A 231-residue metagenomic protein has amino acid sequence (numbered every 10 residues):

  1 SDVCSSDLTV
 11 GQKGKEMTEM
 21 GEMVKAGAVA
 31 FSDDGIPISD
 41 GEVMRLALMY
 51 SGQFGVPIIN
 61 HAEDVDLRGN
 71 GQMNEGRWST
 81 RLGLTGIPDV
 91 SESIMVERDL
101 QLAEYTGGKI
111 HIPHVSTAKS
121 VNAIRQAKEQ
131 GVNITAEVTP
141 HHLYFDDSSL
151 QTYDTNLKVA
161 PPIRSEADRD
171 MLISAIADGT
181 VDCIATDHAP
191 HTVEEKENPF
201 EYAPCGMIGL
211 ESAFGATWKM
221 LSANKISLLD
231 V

Functional and structural regions predicted by a protein language model:
V3-S5: Short, small-residue-biased leader/transition segments that mark boundaries at the very start of proteins
G11-M49, L157-I163: Active-site gating/metal-coordination segments in enzymes
Q12, D33-I36, N60, P88-E92 (+3 more regions): Glycine- and other small-residue-rich loops at beta-strand/loop junctions that grip anionic moieties
V29-A30, G55-I59, K109-H111, N133-T135 (+1 more regions): Structural preference for beta-strand elements that scaffold enzyme active sites
G41-N60, D64, G86-Y105: Metal-dependent enolase-superfamily TIM-barrel catalytic cores that perform enediolate-based chemistry
V43-M44, V65-T80, M95, S120-E129 (+2 more regions): Histidine/acidic-residue-rich catalytic or RNA/ligand-binding cores of hydrolases and nuclease-related proteins
R81-K109, N156, A177, C183-I184 (+1 more regions): His/Asp/Glu-enriched, well-ordered alpha-helical/loop segment that forms or immediately abuts the divalent-metal
H114-A167, I173: Acidic, glycine-rich loop-and-beta core segments that form the ion-binding/anion-interacting portion of active sites
